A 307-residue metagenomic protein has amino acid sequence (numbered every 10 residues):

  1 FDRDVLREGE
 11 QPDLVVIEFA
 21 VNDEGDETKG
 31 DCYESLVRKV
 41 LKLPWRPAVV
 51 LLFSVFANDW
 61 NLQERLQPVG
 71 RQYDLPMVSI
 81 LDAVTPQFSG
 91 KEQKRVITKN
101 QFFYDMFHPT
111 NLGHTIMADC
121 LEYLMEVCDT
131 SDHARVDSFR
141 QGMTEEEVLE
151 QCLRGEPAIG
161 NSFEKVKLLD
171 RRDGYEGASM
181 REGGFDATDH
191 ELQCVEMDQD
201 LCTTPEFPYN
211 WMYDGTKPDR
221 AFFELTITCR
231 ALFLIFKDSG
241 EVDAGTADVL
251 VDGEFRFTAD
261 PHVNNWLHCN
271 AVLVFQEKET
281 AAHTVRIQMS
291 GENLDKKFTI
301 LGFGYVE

Functional and structural regions predicted by a protein language model:
F1-R140, T204, W211-F233, K237-K297 (+1 more regions): Alpha-helical cap/lid subdomain in secreted, periplasmic, or secretory-pathway luminal O-acyl-processing enzymes
T130-C229, K237: Glycan-recognition and processing domains
